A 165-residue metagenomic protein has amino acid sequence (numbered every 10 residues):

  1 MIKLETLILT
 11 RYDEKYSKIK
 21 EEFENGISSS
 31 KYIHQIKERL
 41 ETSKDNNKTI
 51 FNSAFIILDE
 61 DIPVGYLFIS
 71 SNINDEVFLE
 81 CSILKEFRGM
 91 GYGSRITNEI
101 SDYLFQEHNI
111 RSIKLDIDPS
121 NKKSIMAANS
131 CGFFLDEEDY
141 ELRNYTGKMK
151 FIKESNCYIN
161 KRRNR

Functional and structural regions predicted by a protein language model:
M1-E21, N52-R165: Acyl-donor (CoA/ACP) binding surface of acyl/acetyltransferases
E21-K44: Conserved GNAT-fold acetyl-CoA-binding loop/helix
D45-I50: Short loop/turn motifs at secondary-structure junctions and domain boundaries
